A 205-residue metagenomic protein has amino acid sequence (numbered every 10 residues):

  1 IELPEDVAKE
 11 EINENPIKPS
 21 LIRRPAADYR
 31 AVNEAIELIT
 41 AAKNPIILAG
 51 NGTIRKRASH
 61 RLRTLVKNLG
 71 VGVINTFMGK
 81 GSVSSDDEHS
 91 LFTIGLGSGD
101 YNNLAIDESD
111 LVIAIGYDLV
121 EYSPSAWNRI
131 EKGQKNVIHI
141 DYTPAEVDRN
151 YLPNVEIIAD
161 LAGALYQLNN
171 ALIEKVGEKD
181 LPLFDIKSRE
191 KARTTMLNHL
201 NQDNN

Functional and structural regions predicted by a protein language model:
I1-A41: Conformationally flexible catalytic loops at phosphate/diphosphate-handling active centers
I1-P4, L48-G50, A114-G116, D141: Short beta-strand segments
E2, V71-F77, I138-D141: Short internal beta-strands
L3-A8, N51-T53, K80, P144: Glycine-rich beta-alpha junction loops
K9-S20, S82-S85, K191-N204: Gly-rich Lys/Arg/Thr-decorated short loops/hinges at beta-loop-alpha junctions or inter-strand turns that position
A27, E34, I39-V112: Anionic-ligand anchoring segments at beta-strand to alpha-helix junctions in alpha/beta enzyme folds, i.e., glycine
E37, Q134-N205: Phosphate/pyrophosphate-binding active-site segments
G95-E146: Phosphate/diphosphate-binding loops
